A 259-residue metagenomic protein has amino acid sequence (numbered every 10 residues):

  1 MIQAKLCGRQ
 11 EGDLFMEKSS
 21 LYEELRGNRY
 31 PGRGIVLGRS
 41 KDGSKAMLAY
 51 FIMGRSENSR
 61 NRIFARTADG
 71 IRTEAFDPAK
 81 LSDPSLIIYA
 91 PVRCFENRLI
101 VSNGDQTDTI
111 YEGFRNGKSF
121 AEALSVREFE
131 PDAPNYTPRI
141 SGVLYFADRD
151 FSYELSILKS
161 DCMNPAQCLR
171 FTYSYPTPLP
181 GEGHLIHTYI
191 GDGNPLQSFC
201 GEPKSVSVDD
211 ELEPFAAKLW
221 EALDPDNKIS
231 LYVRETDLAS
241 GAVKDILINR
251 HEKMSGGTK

Functional and structural regions predicted by a protein language model:
Q10: Short, Lys/Arg-rich flexible segments
D13-K259: Conserved short alpha-helical segments that host acidic/polar catalytic motifs at enzyme active sites
